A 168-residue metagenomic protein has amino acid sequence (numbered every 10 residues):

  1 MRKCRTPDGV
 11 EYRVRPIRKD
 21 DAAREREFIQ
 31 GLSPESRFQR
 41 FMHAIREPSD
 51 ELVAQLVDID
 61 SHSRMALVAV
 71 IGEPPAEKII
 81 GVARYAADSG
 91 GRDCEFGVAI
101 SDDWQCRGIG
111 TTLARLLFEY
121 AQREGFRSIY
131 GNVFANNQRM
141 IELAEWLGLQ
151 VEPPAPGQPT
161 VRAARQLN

Functional and structural regions predicted by a protein language model:
M1-N168: Long, contiguous binding/interaction regions
